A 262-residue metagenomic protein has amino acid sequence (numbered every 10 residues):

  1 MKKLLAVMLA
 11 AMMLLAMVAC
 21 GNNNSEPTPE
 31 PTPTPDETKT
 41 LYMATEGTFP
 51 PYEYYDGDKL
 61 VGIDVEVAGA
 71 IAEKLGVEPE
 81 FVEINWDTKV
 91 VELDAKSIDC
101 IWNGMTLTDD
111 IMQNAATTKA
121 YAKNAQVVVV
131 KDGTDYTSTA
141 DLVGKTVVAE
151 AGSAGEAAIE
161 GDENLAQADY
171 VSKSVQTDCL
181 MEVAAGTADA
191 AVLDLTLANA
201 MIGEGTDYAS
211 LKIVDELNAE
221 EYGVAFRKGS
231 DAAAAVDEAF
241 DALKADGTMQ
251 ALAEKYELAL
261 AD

Functional and structural regions predicted by a protein language model:
M17-P29: Bacterial lipoprotein signal-peptidase II cleavage site
N22, A154-S174, A209-E216, D241-D262: Ligand-binding clefts/hinges and TM-proximal coupling segments of bilobed small-molecule sensing domains
E30-T34, V130-V147: Flexible hinge/capping segments at coil-to-helix
P33-G104: Extracytoplasmic small-molecule ligand-binding "clamshell" domains of the periplasmic binding protein/Venus flytrap
E53-Y55, A68-V77, G155-S174, I202-D207: Ligand-binding cleft/hinge of the Venus flytrap
F81-L93, V171-A185: Short helix-initiation/N-cap motifs at beta->coil->alpha
T88-V91, G104-Q113, A158-G161, A184-A185 (+1 more regions): A ligand-binding cleft/hinge motif common to bilobed small-molecule-binding domains
A122-V130, L195, N199, G203-D241 (+1 more regions): Periplasmic-binding protein-like
